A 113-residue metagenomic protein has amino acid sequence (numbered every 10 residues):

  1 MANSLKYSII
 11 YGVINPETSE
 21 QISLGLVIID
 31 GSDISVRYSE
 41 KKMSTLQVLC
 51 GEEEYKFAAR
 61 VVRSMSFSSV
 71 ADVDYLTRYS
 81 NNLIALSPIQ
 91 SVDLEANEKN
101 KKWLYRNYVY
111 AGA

Functional and structural regions predicted by a protein language model:
M1-A113: Polybasic/polar functional segments that serve as interface/processing modules
